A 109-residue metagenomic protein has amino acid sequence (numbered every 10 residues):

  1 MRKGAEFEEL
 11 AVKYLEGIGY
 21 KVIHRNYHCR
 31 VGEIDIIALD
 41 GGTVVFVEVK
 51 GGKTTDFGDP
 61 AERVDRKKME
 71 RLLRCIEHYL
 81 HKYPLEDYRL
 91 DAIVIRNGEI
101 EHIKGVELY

Functional and structural regions predicted by a protein language model:
M1-R25: Acidic-basic catalytic patches of nuclease active cores, encompassing PD-(D/E)XK and other metal-cofactor nuclease
E8, E33-D35, E48-K50, K68 (+1 more regions): Acidic active-site catalytic centers that drive phospho-/nucleotidyl reactions and related ester hydrolyses
K21-V44, L108: Active-site metal-binding core of divalent-cation-utilizing nuclease and nuclease-like domains
V31, V44-F46, D87, I100: Structural motif
I36-D56, L72: Conserved catalytic cores of phosphodiester-cleaving nucleases, focusing on short active-site segments
T54-I76, K82: Mg2+/Mn2+-dependent nuclease catalytic core
K82-Y109: Domain-level recognition of nuclease-like catalytic cores that cleave nucleotide substrates
